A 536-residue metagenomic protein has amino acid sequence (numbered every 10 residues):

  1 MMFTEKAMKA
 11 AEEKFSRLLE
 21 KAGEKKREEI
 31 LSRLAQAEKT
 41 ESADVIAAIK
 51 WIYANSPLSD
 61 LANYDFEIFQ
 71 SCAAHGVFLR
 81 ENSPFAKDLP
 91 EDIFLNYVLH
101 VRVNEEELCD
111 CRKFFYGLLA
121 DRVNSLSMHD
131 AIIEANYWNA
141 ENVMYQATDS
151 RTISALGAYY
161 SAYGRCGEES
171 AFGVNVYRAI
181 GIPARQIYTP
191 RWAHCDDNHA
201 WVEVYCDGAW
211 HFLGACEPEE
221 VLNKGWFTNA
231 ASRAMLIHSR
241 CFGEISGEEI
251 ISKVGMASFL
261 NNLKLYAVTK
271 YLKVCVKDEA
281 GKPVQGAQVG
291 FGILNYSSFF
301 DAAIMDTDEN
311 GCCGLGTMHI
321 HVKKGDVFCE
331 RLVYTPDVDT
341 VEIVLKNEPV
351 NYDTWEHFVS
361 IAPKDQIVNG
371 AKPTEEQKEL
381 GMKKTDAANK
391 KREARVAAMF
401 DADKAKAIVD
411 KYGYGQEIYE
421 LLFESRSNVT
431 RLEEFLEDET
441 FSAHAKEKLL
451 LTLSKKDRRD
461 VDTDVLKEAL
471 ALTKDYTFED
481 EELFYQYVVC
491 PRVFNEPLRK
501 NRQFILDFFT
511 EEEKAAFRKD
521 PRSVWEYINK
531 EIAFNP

Functional and structural regions predicted by a protein language model:
M1-I132, A179, C206, W210 (+2 more regions): N-terminal accessory/pre-domain segments preceding catalytic cores
D121-A209, K224, A515, K519 (+1 more regions): Active-site neighborhood of thiol-dependent amide/isopeptide-bond enzymes
P190, E217, K324-D326: A mature extracytoplasmic/lumenal domain signature
W210-E219: Catalytic Cys-His active-site segments of thiol-dependent hydrolases/isopeptidases
